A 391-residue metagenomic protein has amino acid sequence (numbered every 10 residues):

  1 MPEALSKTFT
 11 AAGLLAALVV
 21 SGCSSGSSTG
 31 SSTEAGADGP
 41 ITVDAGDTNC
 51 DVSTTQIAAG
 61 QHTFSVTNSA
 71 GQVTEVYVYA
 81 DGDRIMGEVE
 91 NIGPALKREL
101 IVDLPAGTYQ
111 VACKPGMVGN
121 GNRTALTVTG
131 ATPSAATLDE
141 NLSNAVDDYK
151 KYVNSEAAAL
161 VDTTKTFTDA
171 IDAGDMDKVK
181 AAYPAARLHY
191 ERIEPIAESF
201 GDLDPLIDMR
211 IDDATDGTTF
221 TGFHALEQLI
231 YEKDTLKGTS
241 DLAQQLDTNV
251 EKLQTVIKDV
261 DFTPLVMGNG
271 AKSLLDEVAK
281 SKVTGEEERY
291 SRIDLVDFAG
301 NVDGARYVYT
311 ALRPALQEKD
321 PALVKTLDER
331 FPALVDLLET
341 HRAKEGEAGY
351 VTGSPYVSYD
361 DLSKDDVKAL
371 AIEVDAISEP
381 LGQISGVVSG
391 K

Functional and structural regions predicted by a protein language model:
M1-A12: Bacterial N-terminal signal peptides that target proteins for export
A11-S21: Bacterial N-terminal signal peptides
V20-E34: Bacterial lipoprotein signal-peptidase II cleavage site
G36-A58: N-terminal edge beta-strand
T42, G93-S134: Extracellular/periplasmic metallocenter environments
S53-Q72, R98-K114: Beta-strand cores of secreted/periplasmic/IMS beta-sandwich domains, seen most often in copper-related folds
E75-Y79: Beta-strand signatures of extracellular beta-sandwich domains
T132-K391: Mature extracytoplasmic or organellar-lumen-exposed domains after removal of signal/transit peptides
